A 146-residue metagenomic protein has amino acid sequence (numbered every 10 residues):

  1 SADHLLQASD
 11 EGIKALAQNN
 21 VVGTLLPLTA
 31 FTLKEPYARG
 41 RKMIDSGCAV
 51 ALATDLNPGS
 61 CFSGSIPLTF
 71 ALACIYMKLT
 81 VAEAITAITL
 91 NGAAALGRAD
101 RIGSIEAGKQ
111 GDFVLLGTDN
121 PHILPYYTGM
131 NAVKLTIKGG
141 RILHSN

Functional and structural regions predicted by a protein language model:
S1-R101, L116: Active-site-adjacent C-terminal substructures of enzyme catalytic domains
A2, K109-Q110: Short Gly/Ser/Thr- and Asp/Glu-enriched loop/turn motifs at secondary-structure junctions
I88-L90, Q110-N146: C-terminal cap of metal-dependent C-N hydrolases
